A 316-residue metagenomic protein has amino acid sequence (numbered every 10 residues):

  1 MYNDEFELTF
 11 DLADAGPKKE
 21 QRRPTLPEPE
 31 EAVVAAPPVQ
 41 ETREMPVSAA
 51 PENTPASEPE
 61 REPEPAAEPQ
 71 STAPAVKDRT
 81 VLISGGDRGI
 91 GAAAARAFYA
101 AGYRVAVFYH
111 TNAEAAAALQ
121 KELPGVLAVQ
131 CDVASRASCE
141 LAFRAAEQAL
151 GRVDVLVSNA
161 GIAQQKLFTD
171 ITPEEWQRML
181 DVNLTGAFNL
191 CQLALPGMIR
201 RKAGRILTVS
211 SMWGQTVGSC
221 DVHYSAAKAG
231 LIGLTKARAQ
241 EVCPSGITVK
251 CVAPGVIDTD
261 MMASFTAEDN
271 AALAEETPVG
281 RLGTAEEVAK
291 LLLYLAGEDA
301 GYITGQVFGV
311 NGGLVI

Functional and structural regions predicted by a protein language model:
D87-R88: Conserved glycine-rich cofactor-binding loop
I162, T169-F188, A203, L207 (+2 more regions): Catalytic Tyr-X3-Lys loop
L167-F168, E175-L180, M262, D269 (+1 more regions): Substrate-binding pocket helix/loop in short-chain dehydrogenase/reductase
F188, I199, A203, R281-V310 (+1 more regions): C-terminal substrate-recognition "lid" of short-chain dehydrogenase/reductases
C191, A227, T235: Active-site helix of classical SDR
P196, Q240-E241, G301: Alpha-helical segment proximal to the catalytic Tyr-Lys
S211: Residue(s) in the substrate-gating loop at a strand-loop-helix junction that position the organic substrate next
C243, T248, I303-G305: Short, small/polar-rich loop/turn modules that mediate ligand/substrate recognition or access, typified
